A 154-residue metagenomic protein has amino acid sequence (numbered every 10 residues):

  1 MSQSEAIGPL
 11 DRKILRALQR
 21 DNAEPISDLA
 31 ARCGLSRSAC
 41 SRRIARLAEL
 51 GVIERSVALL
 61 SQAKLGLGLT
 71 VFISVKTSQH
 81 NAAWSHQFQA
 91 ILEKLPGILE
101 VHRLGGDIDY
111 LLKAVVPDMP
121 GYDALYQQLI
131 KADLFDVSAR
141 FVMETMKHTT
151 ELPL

Functional and structural regions predicted by a protein language model:
M1-L154: A compositional/biophysical signature of low hydrophobicity enriched in polar/charged and small residues
